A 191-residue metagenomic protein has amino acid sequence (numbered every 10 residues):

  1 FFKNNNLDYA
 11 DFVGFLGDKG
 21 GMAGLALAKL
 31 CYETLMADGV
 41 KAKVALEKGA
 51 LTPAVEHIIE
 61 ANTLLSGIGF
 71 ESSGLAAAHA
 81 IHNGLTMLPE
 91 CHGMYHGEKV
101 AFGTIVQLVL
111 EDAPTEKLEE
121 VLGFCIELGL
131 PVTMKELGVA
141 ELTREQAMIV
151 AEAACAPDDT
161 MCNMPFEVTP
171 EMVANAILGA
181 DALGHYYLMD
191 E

Functional and structural regions predicted by a protein language model:
F1-L7: Internal alpha/beta core interface subdomains
Y9-A23, D38, A147, N163-P165 (+1 more regions): Noncatalytic linker/hinge segments flanking ATPase motor cores
D11-L130: Active-site segments that bind and position negatively charged phosphate/pyrophosphate groups
A113-E191: C-terminal charged capping/lid subdomain of soluble metabolic enzymes
